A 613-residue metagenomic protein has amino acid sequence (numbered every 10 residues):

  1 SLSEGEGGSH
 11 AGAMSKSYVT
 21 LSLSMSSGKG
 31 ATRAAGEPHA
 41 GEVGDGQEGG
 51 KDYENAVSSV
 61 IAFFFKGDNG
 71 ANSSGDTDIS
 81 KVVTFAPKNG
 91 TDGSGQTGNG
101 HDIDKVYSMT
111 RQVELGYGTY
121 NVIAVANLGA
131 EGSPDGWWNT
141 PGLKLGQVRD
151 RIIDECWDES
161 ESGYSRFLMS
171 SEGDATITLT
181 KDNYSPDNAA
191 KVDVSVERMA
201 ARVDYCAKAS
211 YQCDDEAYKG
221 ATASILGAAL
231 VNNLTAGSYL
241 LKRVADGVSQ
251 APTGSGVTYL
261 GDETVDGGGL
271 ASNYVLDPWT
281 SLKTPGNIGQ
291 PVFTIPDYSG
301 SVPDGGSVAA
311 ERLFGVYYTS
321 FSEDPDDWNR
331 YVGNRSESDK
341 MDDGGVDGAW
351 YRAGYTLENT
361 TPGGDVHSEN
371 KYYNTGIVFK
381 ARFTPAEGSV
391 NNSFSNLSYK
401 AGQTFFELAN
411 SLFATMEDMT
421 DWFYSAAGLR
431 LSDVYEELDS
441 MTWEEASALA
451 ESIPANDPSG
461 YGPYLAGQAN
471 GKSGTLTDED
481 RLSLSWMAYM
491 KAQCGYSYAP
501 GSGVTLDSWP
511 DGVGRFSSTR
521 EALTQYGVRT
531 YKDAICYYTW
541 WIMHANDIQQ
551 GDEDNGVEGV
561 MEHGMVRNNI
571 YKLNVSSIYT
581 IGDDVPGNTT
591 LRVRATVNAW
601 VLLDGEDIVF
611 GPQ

Functional and structural regions predicted by a protein language model:
S1-Q613: Sec-type signal peptide cleavage vicinity
